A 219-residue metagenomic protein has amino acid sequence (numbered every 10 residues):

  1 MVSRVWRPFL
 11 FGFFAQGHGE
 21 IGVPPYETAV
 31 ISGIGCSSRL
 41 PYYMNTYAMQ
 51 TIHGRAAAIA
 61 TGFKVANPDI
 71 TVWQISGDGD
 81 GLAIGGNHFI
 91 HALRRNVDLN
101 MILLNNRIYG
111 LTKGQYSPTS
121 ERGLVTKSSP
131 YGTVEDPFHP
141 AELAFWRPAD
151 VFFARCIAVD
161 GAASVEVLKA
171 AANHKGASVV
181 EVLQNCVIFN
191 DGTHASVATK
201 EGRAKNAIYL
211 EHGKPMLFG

Functional and structural regions predicted by a protein language model:
M1-I52: Active-site diphosphate/adenylate-binding microenvironment
S3, I21-P25, T51, K64-P68 (+4 more regions): Solvent-exposed alpha-helices and their adjacent loops that cap or buttress functional pockets in soluble metabolic
S3-F11, I52, A56, T133 (+2 more regions): Generic structural signal for well-ordered, non-membrane alpha-helical segments in soluble metabolic enzymes
V5, S76, A158: Conserved residues at beta->alpha junctions
F14, G62, A141-A144: Structural element of the ATP-grasp superfamily
Q16-H18, I59-A60, G86-N87, V165-E166: A generic local structural motif
I31-G110: Thiamine diphosphate
I84-D98, L104, I108-G219: Glycine-rich ThDP/TPP pyrophosphate-binding loop and its adjacent helix/strand module within ThDP-dependent enzymes
